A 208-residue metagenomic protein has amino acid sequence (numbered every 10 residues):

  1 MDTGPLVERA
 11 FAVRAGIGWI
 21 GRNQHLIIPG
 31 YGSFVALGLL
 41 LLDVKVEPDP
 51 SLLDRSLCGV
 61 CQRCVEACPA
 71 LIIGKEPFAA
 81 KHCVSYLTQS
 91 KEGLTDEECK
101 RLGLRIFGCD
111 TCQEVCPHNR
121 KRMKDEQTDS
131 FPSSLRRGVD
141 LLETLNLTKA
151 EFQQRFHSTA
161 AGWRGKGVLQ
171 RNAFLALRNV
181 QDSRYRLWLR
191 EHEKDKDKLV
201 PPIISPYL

Functional and structural regions predicted by a protein language model:
M1-L135: Catalytic cores of enzyme domains
Y86, L94-L208: Alpha-helical scaffold domains
